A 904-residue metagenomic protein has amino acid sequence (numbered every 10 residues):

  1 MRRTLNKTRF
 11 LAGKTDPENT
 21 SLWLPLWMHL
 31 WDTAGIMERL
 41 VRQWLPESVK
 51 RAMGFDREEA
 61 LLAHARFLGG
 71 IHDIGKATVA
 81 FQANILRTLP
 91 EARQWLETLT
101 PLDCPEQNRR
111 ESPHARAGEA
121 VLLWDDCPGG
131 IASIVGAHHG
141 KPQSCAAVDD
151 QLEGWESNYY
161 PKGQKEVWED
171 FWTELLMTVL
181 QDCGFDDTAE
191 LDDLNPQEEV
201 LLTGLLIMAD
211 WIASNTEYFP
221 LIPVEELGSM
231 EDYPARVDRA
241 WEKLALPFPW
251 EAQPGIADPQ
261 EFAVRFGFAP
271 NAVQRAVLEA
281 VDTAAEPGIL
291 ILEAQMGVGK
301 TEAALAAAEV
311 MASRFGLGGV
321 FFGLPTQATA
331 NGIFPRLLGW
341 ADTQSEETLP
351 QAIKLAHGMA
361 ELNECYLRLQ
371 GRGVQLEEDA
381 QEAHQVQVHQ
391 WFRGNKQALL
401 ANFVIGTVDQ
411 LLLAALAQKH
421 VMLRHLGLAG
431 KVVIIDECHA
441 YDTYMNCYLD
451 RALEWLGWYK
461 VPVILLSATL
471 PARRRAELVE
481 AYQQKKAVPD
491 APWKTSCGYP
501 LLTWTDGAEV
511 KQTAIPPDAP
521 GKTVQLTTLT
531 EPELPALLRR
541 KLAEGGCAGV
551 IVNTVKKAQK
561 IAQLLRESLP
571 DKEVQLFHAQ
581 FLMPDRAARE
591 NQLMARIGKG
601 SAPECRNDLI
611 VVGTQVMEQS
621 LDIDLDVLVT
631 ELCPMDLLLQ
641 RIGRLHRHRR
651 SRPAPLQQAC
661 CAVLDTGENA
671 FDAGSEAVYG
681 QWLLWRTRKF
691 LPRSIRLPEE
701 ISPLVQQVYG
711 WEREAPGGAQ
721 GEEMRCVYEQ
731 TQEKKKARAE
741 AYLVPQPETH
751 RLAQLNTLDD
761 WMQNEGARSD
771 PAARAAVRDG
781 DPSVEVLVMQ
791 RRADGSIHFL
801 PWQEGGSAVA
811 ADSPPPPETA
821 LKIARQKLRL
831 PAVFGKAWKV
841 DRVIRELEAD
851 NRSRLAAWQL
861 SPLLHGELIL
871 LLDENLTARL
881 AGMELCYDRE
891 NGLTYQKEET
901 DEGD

Functional and structural regions predicted by a protein language model:
R2-P254: Accessory nucleic-acid engagement/destabilization modules that flank
I131, R475, P532, A536-R539 (+3 more regions): C-terminal helicase lobe and adjacent C-terminal extensions/tails of nucleic-acid helicase motors
I256-E293: Conserved pre-motif I regulatory segment
E286-A308, Y441, S467: Walker A/P-loop
G318-D342, L355-E361, L470-R474, V555: Conserved Walker A/P-loop ATP-binding site and its immediately adjacent core in helicase/helicase-like ATPase domains
L337-N402, V408-L412: A substrate-engagement module of RecA-like helicase motors
L426-V432, H439-Q512: Post-DEXD/H (motif II) to motif III coupling segment of the RecA-like Helicase ATP-binding lobe
K486-A558: Conserved interdomain linker/interface between the two RecA-like ATPase lobes of SF2 helicase motors
